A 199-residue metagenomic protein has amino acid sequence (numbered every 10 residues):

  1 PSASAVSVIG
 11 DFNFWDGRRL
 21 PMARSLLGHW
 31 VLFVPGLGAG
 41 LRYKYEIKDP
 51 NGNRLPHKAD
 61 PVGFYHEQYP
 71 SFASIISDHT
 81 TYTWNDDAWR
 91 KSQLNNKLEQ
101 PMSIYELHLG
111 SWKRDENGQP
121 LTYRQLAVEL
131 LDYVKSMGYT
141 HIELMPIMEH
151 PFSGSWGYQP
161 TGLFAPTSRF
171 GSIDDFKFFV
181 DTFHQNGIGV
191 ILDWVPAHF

Functional and structural regions predicted by a protein language model:
P1-V6, W15, G38: Short proline/glycine-enriched turn/loop motifs at strand-loop junctions of beta-rich domains
V6-G10, Y43: Short beta-strand elements bearing conserved aromatic residues within extracellular beta-rich modules
D11-W15, P50: Change "in extracellular beta-sheet-rich domains … of secreted and cell-surface proteins" to "in beta-sheet-rich domains
R24-E106, S111-G118, Q125: The feature marks proteins involved in alpha-glucan
S103-L107, I142-L144, V190-L192: Hydrophobic faces of well-ordered beta-strands that scaffold small-molecule active sites in alpha/beta enzyme cores
G110, I147-E149, V195-F199: Active-site beta-loop-alpha junctions enriched in small/polar residues
L121, Y133-F178: Aromatic-lined carbohydrate-binding/catalytic grooves of carbohydrate-active enzymes
G138-T140, H184-I188, D193: Short, well-ordered coil/turn segments that N-cap beta-strands
